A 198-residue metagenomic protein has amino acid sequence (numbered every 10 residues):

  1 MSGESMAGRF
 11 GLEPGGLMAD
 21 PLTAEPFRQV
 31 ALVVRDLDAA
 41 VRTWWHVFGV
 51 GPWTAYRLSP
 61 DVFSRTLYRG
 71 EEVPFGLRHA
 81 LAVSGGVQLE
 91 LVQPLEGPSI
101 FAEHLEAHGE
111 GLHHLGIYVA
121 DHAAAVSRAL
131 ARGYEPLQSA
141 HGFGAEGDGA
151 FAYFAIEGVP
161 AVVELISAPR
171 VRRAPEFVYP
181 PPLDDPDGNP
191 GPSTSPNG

Functional and structural regions predicted by a protein language model:
S2-P21, L32, S127-G198: Vicinal oxygen chelate
G16-L22, W53-L81, P94-L112, Y134-F154 (+2 more regions): Vicinal oxygen chelate
E25, F48, E110: Structured loop/turn residues at beta-strand edges in well-structured enzyme cores
R28-R35, H79-V87, H104-D121, A155: Vicinal oxygen chelate
D38-V41: Primarily extracytoplasmic ectodomains and periplasmic/lumenal surface modules that are beta-strand-rich
T43-W45, A129: Conserved active-site tyrosine of GNAT-family acetyltransferases
W45-P52: Short, flexible N-terminal segments of the mature chain
E90-L91, L165: A short acidic-to-branched-hydrophobic micro-motif
